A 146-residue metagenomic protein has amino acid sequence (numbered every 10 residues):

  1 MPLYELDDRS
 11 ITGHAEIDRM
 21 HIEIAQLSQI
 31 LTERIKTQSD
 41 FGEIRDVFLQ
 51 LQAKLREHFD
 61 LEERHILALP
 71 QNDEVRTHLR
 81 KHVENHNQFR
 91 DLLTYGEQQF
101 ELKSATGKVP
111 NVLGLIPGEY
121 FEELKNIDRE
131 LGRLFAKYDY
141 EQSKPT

Functional and structural regions predicted by a protein language model:
M1-T146: Small-residue-biased structural context
